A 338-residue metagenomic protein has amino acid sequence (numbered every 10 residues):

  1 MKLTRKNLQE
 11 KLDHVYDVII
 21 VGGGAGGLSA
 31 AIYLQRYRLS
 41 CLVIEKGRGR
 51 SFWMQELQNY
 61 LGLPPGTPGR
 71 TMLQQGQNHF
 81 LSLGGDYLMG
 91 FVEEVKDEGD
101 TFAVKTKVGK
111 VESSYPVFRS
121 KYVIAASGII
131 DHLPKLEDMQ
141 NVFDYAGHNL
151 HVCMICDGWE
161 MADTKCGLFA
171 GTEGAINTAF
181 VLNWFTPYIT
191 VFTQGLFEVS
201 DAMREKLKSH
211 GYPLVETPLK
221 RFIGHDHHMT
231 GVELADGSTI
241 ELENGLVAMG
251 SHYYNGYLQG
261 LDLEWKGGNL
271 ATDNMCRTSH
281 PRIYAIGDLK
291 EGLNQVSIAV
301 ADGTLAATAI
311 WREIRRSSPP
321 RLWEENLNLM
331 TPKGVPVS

Functional and structural regions predicted by a protein language model:
M1-I19, Y87-D163, L270-N274, T278: FAD-binding core/adjacent interface of flavoenzyme oxidoreductases
N7, N141-E160, G250-L293, S297 (+2 more regions): FAD-site-proximal beta/loop scaffold in flavoenzymes
L8-E10, Y16-Q74, H79, K165 (+1 more regions): Beta1-alpha1 glycine-rich phosphate/pyrophosphate-binding loop at the start of Rossmann-like nucleotide-binding domains
G22, A126-G128, L133-K135, F169 (+2 more regions): Short, well-ordered coil/turn residues at beta-beta hairpins and beta-strand->alpha-helix junctions within
A30, W53, P134-L136, A162 (+4 more regions): Short glycine-/acidic-enriched loop or helix-start segments at secondary-structure transitions that form or flank
A31, I176-A179, I286-S338: A conserved FAD-binding loop/helix module that cradles the flavin
Q77-S120, W184-N269, R315-S338: A Rossmann-like FAD-binding core segment of flavoenzymes
H148-C156, K165-T178, S200: Active-site glycine-rich loop that binds ribose-phosphate moieties when present
